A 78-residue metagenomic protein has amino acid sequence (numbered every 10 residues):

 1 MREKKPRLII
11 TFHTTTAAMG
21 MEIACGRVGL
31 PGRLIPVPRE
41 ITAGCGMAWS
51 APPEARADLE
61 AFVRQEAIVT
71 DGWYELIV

Functional and structural regions predicted by a protein language model:
M1-R2, L34-E40: Short, flexible, solvent-exposed loop/turn segments with mixed acidic/basic and small polar residues
R2-E3, G44-M47: Short secondary-structure transition/capping segments
R2-T11: Short glycine-/aliphatic-rich beta-strand segments at the starts of folded cytosolic domains
I10-H13, A51: Small/polar loops that bind or transfer phosphate-bearing groups
H13-P31: Short amphipathic alpha-helix segments
P31-V37, D71-G72: A short linear hydrophobic-aromatic micro-motif
R39-C45, Y74-V78: Short proline/glycine- and acidic-rich turn/helix-capping motifs at secondary-structure junctions
S50-V78: C-terminal structural segments of small proteins and small subunits
